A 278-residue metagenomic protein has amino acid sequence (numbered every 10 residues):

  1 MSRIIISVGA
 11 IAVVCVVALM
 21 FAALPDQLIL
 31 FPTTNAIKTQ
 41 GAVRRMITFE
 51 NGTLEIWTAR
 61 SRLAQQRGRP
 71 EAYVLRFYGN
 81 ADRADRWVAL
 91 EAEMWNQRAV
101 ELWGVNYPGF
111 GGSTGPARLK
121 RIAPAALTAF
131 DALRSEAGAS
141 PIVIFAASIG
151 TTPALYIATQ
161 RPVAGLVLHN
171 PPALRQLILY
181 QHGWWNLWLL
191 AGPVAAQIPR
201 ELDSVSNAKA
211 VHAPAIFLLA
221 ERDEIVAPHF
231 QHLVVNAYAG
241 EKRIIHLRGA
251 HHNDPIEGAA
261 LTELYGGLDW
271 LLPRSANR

Functional and structural regions predicted by a protein language model:
I5-F49, L54-L63: An N-terminal hydrophobic leader/cap segment in hydrolases
L54-A132, T152: Membrane-embedded segments
L90, D203-S204, A213, A227-N236: Short alpha-helix in the alpha/beta-hydrolase fold that links the catalytic acid
F145-G150, A154: Gly/Ala-rich beta-loop-alpha elbow adjacent to hydrolase catalytic centers
Y156-N207, I256: Hydrolase active-site cap/lid region
A210-H212, I216-D223: Short beta-strand/loop motif that positions the catalytic acidic residue of the alpha/beta-hydrolase fold
E221-V226, H252-D254: Acidic catalytic loop of the alpha/beta-hydrolase fold
H232-R278: C-terminal catalytic histidine-bearing segment of alpha/beta-hydrolase fold enzymes
